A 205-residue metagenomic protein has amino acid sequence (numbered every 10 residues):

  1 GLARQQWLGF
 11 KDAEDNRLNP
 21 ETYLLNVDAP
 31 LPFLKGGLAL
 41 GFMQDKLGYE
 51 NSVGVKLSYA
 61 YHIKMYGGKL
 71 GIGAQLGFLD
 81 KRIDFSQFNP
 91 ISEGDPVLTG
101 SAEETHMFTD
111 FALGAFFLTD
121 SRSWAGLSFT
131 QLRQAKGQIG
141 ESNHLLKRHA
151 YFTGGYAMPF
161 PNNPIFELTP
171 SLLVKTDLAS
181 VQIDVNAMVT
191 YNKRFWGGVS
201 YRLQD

Functional and structural regions predicted by a protein language model:
G1-D205: Subset of outer-membrane beta-barrel
